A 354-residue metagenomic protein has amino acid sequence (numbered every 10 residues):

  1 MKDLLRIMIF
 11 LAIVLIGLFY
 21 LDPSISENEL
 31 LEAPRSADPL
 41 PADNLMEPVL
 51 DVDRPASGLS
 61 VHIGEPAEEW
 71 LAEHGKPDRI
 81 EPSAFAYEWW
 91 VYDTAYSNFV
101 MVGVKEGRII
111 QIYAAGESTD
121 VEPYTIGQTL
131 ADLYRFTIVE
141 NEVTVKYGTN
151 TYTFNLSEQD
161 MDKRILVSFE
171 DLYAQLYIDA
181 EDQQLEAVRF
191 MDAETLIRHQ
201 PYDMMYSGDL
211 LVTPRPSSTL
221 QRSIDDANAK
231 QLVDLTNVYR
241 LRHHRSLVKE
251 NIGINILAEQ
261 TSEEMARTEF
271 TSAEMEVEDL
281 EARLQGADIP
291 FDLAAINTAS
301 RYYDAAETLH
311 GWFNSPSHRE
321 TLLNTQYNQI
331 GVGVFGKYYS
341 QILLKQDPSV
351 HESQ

Functional and structural regions predicted by a protein language model:
M1-L5: Positively charged n-region of N-terminal signal peptides that target proteins for export
R6-P23: Hydrophobic membrane-insertion alpha-helices, especially the h-region of bacterial N-terminal signal peptides
D22-S57, H62-K105, Y134-D192, T325-Y327 (+1 more regions): A cross-family detector of function-defining hotspots
R54-S60, G116-Y124, S218-A227, L241-N251 (+3 more regions): Second-shell loop/turn segments in exported
E106, Q111-G116, L257-Y302: Short, surface-exposed glycine/acidic/tryptophan-bearing loops
D120, Y124-L172, L280-E352: A well-ordered secondary-structure block
L172-S246, H351-Q354: Intrinsically disordered, low-complexity, Pro/Ser/Thr/Asn/Gly/Ala-rich spacer/linker segments adjacent to signal
S223-A282, R319, Q326-G333, K337: Short, well-ordered surface patches within globular domains
